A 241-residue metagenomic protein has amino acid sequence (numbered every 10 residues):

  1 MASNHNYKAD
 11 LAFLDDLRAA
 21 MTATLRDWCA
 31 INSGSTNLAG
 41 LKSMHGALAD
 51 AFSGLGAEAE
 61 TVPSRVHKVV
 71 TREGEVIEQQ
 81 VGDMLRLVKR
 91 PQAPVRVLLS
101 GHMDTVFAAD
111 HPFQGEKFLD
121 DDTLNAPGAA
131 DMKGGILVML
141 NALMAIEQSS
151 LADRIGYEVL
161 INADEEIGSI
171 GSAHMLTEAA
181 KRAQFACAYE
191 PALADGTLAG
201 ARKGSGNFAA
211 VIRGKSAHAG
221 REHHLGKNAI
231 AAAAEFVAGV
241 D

Functional and structural regions predicted by a protein language model:
A2-N125, Q148: Acidic/His- and Gly-rich active-site-bordering loop/insert found across diverse amide/peptide-bond hydrolases
R26, H45, A49, L137-L140 (+3 more regions): Predominant activation on well-ordered alpha-helical scaffold segments within soluble catalytic domains
M103-V106, P112, A192-L193, R202-S205: Short glycine-enriched loops at secondary-structure junctions
Q114-K117, T177, S205: Glycine-rich, phosphate-binding/catalytic loops in enzymes
L124, M132-K203: Acidic/histidine-rich catalytic neighborhood of metal-dependent amide-processing enzymes
G200, E222-D241: Acidic-enriched catalytic cores of C-N bond-cleaving enzymes acting on peptides and small amides
N207-G214: Hydrophobic/proline-rich hinge and linker segments of small-molecule sensing/allosteric domains, predominantly
